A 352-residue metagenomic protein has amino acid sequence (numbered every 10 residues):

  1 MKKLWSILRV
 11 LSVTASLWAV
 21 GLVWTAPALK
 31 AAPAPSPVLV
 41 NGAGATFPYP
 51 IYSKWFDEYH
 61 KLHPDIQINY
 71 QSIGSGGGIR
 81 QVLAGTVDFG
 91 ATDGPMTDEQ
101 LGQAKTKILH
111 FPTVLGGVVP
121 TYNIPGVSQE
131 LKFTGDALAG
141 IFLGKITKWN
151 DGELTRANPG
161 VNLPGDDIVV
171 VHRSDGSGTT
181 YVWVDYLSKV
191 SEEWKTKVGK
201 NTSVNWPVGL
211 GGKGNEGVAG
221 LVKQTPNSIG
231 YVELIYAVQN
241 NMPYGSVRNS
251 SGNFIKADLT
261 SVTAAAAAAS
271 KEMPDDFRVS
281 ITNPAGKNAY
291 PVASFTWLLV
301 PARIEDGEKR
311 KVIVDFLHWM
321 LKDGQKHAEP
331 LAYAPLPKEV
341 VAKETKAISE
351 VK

Functional and structural regions predicted by a protein language model:
M1-V38: Short, low-complexity disordered leader/linker segments with a strong preference for bacterial N-terminal type II
W24-K352: Flexible loop/hinge segments at secondary-structure junctions
